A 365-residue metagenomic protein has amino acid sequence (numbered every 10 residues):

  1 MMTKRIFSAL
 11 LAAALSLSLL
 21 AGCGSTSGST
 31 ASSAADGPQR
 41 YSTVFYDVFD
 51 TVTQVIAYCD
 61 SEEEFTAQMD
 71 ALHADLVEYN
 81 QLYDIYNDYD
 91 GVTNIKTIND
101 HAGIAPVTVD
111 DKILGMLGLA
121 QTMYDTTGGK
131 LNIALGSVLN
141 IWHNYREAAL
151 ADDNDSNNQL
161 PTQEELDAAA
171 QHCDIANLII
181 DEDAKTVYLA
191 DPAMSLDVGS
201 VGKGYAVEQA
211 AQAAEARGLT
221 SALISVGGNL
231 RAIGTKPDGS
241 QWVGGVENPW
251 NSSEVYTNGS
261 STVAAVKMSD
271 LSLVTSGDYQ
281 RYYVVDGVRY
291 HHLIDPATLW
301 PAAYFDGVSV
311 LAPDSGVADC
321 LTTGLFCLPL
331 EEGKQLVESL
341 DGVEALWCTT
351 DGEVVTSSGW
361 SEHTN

Functional and structural regions predicted by a protein language model:
M2-A9, A14-N365: Mature catalytic core of soluble alpha/beta enzymes
